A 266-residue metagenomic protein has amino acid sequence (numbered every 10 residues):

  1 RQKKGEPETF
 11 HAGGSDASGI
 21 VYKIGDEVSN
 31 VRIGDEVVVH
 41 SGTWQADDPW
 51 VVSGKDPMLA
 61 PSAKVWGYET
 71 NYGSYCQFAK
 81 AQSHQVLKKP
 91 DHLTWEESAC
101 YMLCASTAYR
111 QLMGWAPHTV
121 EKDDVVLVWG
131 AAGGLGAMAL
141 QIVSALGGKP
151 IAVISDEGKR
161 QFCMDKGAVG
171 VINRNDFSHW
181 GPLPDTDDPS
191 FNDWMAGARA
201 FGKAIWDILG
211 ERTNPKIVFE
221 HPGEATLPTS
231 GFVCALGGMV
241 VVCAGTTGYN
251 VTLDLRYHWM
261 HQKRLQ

Functional and structural regions predicted by a protein language model:
Q2-S53, P90-H92: Glycine-rich beta-strand-centered segment in the early N-terminal region that forms part of a ligand/cofactor-binding
D16-S18, E36, F78, V125 (+2 more regions): Residue-level marker of beta-strand positions
T43-Q77: Cysteine-cluster motifs in flexible loop/terminal segments that predominantly coordinate metals
L93-N192: Mid-domain Rossmann-like dinucleotide-binding core that forms the NAD(H)/NADP(H) cofactor-binding site
L146, I154, C163, P182-M195 (+1 more regions): Glycine-rich phosphate-binding loop and adjacent beta-alpha segment of Rossmann(oid) nucleotide-cofactor-binding
W180-R212: Short amphipathic alpha-helix with an adjacent loop that forms part of the alpha/beta core around
